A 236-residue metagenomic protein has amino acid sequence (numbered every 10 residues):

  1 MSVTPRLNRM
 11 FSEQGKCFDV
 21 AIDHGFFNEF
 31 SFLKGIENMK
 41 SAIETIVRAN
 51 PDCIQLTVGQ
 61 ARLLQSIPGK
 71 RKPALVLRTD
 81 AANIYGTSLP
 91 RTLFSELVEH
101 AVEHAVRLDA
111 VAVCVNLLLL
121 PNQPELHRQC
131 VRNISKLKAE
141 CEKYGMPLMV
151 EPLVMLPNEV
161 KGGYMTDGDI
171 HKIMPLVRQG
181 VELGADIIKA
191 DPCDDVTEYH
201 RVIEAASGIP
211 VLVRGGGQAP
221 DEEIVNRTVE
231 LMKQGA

Functional and structural regions predicted by a protein language model:
M1-Q14, F18: N-terminal basic/disordered segments at the start of proteins
C17-K70, A74-Y85, L89-V213, A219-A236: Alpha/beta enzyme core
